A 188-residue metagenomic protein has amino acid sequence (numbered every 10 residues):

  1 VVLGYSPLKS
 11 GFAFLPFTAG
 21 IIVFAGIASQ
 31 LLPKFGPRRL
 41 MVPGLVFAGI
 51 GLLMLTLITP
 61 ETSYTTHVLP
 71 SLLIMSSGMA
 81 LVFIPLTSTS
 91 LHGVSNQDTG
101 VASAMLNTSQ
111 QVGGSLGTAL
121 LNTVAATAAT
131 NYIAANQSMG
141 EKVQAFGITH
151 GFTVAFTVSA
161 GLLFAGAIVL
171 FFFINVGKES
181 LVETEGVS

Functional and structural regions predicted by a protein language model:
V1-V101, S159: Transmembrane core module of solute transporters
L15, F47, T118, N136-Q137 (+1 more regions): Sparse recognition of residues in long alpha-helices and their boundaries
G20-F24, S109, G113, L162: MFS transmembrane alpha-helix packing/gate-lining sites
I22, L53-L57, L81, A119 (+4 more regions): Membrane-embedded alpha-helical segments of multi-pass transporters/permeases
Q30-K34, P60-Y64, A126-A135, I174-V182: Transmembrane helix-loop junctions in multipass membrane proteins, especially transporters and channels
R38, S77, S88-H92, Q97-V101 (+1 more regions): Transmembrane-helix exit segments and adjacent C-terminal regions of multi-pass membrane proteins
V42-V46, G117, L121, T157-A165: Hydrophobic alpha-helical transmembrane segments of multipass membrane transporters and ion channels, focusing on
V68-V143: Small-residue-rich alpha-helical segments with characteristic i,i+4
